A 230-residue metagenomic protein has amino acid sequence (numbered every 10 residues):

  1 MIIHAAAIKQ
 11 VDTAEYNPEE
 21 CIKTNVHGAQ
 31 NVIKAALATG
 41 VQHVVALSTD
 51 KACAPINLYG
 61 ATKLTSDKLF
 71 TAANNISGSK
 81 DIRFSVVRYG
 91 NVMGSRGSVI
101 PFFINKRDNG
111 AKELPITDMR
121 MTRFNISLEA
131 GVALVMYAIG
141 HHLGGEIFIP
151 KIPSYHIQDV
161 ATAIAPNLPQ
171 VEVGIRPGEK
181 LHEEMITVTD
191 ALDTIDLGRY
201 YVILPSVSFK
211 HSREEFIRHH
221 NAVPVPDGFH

Functional and structural regions predicted by a protein language model:
M1: Conserved Rossmann-fold cofactor-binding substructure of NAD(P)-dependent oxidoreductases
H4, I8-K68, A72: Conserved Rossmann-fold NAD(P)-dependent oxidoreductase catalytic core, especially the SDR/UDP-sugar
V32, A38, K68, A72-H230: Strand-loop microenvironment adjacent to phosphate/nucleotide-handling motifs in alpha/beta enzyme folds
